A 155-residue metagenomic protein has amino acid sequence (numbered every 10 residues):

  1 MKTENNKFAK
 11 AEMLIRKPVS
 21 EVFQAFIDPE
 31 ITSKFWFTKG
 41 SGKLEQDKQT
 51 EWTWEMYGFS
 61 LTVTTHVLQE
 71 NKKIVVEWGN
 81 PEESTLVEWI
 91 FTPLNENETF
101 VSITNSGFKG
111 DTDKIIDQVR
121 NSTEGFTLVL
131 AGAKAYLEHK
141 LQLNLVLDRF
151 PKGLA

Functional and structural regions predicted by a protein language model:
M1-S41, A155: Hydrophobic ligand-binding cavity/cleft-lining segments
N6-E12, Q49, S60, K73 (+2 more regions): Intrinsic-disorder/low-complexity, polar/charged segments enriched in Ser/Thr/Lys/Arg/Asp/Glu/Gln
M13, T62-V67, L86-P93: Hydrophobic/aromatic beta-strand elements that line small-molecule binding cavities or substrate pockets in beta-rich
V22-F26, T32, T50, T65 (+4 more regions): Hydrophobic pocket/interface hotspot
S33-K34, K39-N80: Glycine-rich portal/gate segments that line the openings of hydrophobic small-molecule binding cavities
P81-L128, A133, N144-V146: Beta-strand/loop substructures that line and gate deep hydrophobic ligand-binding cavities in soluble
A135-A155: Short, highly charged C-terminal tails/helix-capping segments
